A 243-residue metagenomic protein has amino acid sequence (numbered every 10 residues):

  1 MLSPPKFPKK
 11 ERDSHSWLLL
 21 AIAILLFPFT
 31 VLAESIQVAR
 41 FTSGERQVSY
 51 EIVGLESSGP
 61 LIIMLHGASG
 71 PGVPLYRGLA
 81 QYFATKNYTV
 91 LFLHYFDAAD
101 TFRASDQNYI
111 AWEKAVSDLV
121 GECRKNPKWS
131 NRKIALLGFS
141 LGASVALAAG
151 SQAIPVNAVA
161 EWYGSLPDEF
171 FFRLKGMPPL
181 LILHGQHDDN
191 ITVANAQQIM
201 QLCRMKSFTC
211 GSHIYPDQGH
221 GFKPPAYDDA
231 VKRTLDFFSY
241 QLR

Functional and structural regions predicted by a protein language model:
A33-L55: N-terminal cap/lid segment of alpha/beta-hydrolase-fold proteins
G59-G67: Short beta-strand element of the alpha/beta-hydrolase
H66-P71, Q186: Active-site glycine-rich loops that stabilize anionic/oxyanionic intermediates across multiple enzyme folds
P71-L79, Y95, N195: The serine-hydrolase catalytic nucleophile loop
N87-D100: Conserved alpha/beta-hydrolase
D106-N126: Alpha/beta-hydrolase active-site loop
I182-H184, D188: Short beta-strand/loop motif that positions the catalytic acidic residue of the alpha/beta-hydrolase fold
S207-R243: C-terminal catalytic histidine-bearing segment of alpha/beta-hydrolase fold enzymes
